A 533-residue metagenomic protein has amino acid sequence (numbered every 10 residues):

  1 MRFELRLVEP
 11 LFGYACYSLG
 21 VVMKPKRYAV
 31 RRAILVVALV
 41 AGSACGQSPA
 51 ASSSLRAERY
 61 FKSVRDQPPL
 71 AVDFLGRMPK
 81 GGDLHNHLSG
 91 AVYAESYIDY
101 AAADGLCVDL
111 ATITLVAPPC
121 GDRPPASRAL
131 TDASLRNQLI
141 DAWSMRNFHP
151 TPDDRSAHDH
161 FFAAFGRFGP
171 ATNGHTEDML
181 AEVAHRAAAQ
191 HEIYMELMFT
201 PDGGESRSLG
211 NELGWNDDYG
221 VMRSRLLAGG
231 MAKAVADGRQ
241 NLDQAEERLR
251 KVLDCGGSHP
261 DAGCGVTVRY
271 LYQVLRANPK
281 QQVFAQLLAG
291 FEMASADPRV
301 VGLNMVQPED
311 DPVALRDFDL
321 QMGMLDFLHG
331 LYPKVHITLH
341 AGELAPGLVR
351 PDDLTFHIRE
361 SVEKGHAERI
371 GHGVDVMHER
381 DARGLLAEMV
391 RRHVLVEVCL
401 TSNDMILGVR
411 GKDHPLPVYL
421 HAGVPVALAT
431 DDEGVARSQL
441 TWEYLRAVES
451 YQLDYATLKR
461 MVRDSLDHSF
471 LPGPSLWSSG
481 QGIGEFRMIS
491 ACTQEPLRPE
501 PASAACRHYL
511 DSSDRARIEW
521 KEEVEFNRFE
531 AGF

Functional and structural regions predicted by a protein language model:
L5, K26-R27, L84: Intrinsically disordered, low-complexity cationic segments
L5-L7, L11, L19, L35: Leucine-biased recognition of intrinsically disordered, low-complexity hydrophobic segments
K24-I34: Bacterial N-terminal signal peptides that target proteins for export
A33-S43: Bacterial N-terminal signal peptides
S48-F533: Metal-cofactor-binding active-site regions of metalloenzymes
